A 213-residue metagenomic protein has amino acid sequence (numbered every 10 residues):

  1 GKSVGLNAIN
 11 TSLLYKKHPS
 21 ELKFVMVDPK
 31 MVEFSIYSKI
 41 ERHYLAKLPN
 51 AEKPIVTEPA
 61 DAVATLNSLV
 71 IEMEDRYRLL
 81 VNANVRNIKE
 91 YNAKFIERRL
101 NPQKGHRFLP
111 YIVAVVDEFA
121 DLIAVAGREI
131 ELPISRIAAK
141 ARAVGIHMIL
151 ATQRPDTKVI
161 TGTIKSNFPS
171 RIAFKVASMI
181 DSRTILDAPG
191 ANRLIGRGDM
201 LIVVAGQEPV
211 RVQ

Functional and structural regions predicted by a protein language model:
G1-V85, L109-V176, I180-L186, G190-L194 (+1 more regions): P-loop NTPase catalytic phosphate-binding loop
P49, L79-H106: P-loop NTPase nucleotide-binding/switch module
